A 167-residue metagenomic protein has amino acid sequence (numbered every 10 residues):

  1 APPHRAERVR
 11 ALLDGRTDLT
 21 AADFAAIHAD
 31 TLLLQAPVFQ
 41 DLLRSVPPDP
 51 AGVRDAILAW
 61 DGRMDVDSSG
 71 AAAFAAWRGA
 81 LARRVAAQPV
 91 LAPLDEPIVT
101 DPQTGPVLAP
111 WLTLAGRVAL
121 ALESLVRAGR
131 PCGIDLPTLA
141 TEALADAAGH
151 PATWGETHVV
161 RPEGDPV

Functional and structural regions predicted by a protein language model:
P2-L42: Proteins synthesized as precursors that undergo proteolytic processing into mature forms
H28-V167: Acidic, low-complexity N-terminal propeptides/linkers enriched in Ser/Thr/Asp/Gly that mediate export, maturation
